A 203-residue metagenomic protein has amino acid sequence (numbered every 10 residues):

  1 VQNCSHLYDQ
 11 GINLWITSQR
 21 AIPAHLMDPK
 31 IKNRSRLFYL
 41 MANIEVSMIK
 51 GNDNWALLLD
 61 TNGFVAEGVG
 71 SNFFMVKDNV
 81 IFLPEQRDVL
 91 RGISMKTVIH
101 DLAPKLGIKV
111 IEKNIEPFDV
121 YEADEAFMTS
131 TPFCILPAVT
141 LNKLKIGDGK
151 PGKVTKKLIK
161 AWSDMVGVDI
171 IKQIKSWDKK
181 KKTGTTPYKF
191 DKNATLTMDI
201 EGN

Functional and structural regions predicted by a protein language model:
V1-N203: Helix-start/capping segments and mature chain N-termini
